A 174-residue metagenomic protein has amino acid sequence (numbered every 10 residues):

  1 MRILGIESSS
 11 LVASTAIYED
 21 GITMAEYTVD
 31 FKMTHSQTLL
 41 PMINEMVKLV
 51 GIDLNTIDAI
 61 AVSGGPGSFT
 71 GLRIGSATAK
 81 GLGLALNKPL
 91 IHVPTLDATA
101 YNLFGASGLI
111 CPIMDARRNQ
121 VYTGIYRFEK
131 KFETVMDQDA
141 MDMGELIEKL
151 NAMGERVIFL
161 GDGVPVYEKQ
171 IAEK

Functional and structural regions predicted by a protein language model:
M1-G64: N-terminal beta-alpha supersecondary unit
I22, P89-K174: Surface "functional belts" at beta-alpha junctions
I43, T78-L82, T99-L103: Buried hydrophobic packing segments
M46-V50, A85, L103: Stable alpha-helical structural segments in soluble proteins, enriched in small hydrophobic residues
V62-L90, T95: DPxDG-like acidic metal-binding loop motif
